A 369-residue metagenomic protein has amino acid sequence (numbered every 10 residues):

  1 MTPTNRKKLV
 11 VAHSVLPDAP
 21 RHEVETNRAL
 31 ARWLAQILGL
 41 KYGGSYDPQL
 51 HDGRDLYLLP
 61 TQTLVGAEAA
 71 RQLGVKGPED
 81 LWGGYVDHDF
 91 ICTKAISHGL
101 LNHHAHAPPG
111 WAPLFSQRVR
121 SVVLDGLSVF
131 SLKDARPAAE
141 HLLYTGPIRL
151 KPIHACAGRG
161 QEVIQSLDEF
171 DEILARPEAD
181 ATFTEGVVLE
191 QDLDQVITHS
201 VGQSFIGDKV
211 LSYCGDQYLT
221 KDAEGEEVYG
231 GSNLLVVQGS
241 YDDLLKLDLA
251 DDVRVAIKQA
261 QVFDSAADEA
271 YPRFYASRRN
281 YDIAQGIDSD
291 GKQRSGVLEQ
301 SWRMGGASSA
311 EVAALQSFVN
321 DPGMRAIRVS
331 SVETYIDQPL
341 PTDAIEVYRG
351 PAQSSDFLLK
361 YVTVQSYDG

Functional and structural regions predicted by a protein language model:
T2-G43, W111-S116: Short, charged N-terminal beta->alpha structural module
R32, L38-T145: Conserved N-proximal alpha/beta basic substrate-recognition cap immediately N-terminal to, or forming the N-lobe
S116, S121-V122, Q165-I197, A266-A270: Conserved ATP-binding module of the ATP-grasp superfamily
E140-V163, T182-Q195, E299: ATP-grasp fold ATP-binding core
I148-I173, T198-S200, D222-Y241: Glycine-rich phosphate-binding loop of ATP-grasp-fold ATP-dependent ligases
V187-Q191, S200-G202, D268-S289: A short glycine-rich, hydrophobically flanked beta-strand micro-motif that places a catalytic Asp/Glu for divalent metal
F205-E269, F274, Q300-E333: ATP-dependent carboxylate/phosphate-activation module, predominantly the ATP-grasp catalytic core and closely related
N320-G369: Peripheral (often C-terminal) accessory segments that flank ATP-dependent C-N-forming ligase machineries
